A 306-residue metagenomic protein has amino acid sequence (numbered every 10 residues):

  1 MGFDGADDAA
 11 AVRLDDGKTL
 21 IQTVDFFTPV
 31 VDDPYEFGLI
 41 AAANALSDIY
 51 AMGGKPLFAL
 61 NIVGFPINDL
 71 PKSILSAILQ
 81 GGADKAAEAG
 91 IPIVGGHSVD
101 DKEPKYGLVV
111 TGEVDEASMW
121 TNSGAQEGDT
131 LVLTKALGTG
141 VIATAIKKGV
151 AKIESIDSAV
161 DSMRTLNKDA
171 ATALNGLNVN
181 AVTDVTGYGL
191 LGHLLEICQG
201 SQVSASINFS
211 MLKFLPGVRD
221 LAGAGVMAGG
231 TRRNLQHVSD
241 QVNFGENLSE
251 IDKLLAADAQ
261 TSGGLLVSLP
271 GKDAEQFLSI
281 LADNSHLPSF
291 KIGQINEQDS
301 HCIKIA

Functional and structural regions predicted by a protein language model:
M1, A9-V12, S47-Y50, A83 (+5 more regions): A generic local secondary-structure boundary/capping motif
A6-A9, K105-G107: Short glycine-rich loop/turn motifs
A10-I21, R164-D169, L235-E246: Acidic-glycine-rich active-site phosphate/pyrophosphate-binding loop
L14-V31, E36-L39, K55-A151, G293-Q294: Glycine-rich anion-binding loops of enzyme active sites
Y35, E154-S162, N180-A181, I251-A256: Short pre-catalytic strand/loop immediately N-terminal to key active-site residues, enriched for Gly-Thr
E36-M52, T165: Alpha-helical scaffold segments that flank or form the walls of functional sites
I67-P92, V99-P104, G176-N178, V182-A306: Glycine-/charge-enriched secondary-structure boundary and capping motifs
V109-S118, E154-N175, L248: Active-site glycine-rich loop that binds ribose-phosphate moieties when present
